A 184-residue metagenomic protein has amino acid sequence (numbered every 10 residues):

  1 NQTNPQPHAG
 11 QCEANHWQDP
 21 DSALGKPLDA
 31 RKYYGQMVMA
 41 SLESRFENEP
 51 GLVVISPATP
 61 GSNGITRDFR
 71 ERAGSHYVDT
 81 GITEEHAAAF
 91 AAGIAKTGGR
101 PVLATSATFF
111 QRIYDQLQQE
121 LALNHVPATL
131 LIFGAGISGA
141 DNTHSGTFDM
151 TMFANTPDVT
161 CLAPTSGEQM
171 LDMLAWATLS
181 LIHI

Functional and structural regions predicted by a protein language model:
Q2-I182: Thiamine diphosphate
